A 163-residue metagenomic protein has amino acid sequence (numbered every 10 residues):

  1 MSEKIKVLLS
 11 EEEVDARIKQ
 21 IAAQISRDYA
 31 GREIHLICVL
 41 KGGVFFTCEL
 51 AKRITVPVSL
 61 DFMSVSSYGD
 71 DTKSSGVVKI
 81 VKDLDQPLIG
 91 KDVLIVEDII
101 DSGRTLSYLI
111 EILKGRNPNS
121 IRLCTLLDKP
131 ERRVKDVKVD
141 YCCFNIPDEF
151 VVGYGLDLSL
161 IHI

Functional and structural regions predicted by a protein language model:
M1-E33: Active-site-facing substrate-recognition patch
K6, S26-D28, K52, D70 (+2 more regions): Short secondary-structure boundary/capping segments
V14, L36, Y154: Residue-level signature of catalytic and energy-coupling elements of molecular machines, predominantly ATP/GTP-dependent
Q24-D70: Conserved PRPP/pyrophosphate-binding segment of the phosphoribosyltransferase/PRPP-pathway fold
R32, K79-V152, L156: PRPP/pyrophosphate-binding module of the type I phosphoribosyltransferase fold
I161-I163: Conserved small/polar residues in nucleotide/adenosyl-binding loops
